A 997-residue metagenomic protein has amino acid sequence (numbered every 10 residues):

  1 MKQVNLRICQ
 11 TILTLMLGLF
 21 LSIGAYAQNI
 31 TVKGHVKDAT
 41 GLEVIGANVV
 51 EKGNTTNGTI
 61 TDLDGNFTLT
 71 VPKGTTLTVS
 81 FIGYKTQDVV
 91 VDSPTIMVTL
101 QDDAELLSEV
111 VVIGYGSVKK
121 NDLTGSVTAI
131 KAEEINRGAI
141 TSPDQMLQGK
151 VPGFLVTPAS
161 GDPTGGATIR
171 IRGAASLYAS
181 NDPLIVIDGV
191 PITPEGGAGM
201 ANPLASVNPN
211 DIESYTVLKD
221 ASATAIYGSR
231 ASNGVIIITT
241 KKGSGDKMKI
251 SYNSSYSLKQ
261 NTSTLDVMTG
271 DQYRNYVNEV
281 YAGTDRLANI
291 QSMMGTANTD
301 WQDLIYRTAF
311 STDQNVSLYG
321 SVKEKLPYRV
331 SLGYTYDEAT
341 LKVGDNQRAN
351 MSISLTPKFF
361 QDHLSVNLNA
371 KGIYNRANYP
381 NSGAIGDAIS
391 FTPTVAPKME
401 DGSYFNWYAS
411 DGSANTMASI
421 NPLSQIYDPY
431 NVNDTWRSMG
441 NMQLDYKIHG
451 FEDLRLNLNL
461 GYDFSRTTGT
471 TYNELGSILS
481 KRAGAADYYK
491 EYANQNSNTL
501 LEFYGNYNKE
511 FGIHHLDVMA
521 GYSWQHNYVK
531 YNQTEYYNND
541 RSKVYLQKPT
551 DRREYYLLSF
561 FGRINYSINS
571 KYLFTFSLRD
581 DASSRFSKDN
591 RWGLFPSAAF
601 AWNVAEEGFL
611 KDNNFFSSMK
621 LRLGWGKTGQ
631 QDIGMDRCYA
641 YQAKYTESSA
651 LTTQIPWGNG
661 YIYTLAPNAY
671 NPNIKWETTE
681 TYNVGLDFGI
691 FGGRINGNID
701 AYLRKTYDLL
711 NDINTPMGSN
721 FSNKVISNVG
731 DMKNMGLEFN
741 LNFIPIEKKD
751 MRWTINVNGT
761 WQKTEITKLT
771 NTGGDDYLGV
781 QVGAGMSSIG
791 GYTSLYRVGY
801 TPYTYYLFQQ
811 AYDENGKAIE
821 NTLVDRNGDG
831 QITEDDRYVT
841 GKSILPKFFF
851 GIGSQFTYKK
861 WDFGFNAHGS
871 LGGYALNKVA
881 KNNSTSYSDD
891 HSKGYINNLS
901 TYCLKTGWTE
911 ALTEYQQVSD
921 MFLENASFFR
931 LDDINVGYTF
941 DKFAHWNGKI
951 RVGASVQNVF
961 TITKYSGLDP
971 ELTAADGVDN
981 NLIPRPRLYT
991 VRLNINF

Functional and structural regions predicted by a protein language model:
M1-F359, L364-I373, N381-S382, A414 (+7 more regions): Short, small/polar-rich motifs associated with maturation and membrane association, primarily at protein termini
G41, G65, G402, G412 (+4 more regions): Detector for glycine-centered tight turns/loop "hinges" at secondary-structure junctions
V79, I185, Y566, A811 (+3 more regions): Short aromatic-centered micro-motifs
I135, D182, A309-T312, R348-A349 (+7 more regions): Extracellular/periplasmic, surface-exposed regions of secreted and cell-surface proteins
S251-T296, R637, S727, I746-I844 (+1 more regions): Conserved small-residue
I290-S292, L423, N815, S870-Q957: Extracytoplasmic gating/loop element in the C-terminal half of outer-membrane beta-barrel translocons and assembly
S843-L876: Glycine-rich, aromatic-lined ligand/substrate-binding cores of catalytic and carbohydrate-binding domains
